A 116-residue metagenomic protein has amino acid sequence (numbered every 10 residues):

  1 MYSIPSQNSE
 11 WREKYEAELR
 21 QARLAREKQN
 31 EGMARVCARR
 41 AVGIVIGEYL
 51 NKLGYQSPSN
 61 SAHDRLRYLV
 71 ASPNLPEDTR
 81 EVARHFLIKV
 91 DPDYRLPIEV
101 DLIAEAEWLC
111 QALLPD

Functional and structural regions predicted by a protein language model:
M1-N30: Charged alpha-helical initiation segments
W11, C37-A38, L102: Amphipathic alpha-helix face/heptad-repeat signature
K14-E18, I44, E105, L109: Amphipathic, well-ordered alpha-helical segments in soluble domains
K28-G32, R95-L96: Charged, low-complexity interaction regions
A34-K52: Hydrophobic alpha-helical packing segments in soluble, helical-rich domains
L50, Y55-D116: Long, charged low-complexity segments
